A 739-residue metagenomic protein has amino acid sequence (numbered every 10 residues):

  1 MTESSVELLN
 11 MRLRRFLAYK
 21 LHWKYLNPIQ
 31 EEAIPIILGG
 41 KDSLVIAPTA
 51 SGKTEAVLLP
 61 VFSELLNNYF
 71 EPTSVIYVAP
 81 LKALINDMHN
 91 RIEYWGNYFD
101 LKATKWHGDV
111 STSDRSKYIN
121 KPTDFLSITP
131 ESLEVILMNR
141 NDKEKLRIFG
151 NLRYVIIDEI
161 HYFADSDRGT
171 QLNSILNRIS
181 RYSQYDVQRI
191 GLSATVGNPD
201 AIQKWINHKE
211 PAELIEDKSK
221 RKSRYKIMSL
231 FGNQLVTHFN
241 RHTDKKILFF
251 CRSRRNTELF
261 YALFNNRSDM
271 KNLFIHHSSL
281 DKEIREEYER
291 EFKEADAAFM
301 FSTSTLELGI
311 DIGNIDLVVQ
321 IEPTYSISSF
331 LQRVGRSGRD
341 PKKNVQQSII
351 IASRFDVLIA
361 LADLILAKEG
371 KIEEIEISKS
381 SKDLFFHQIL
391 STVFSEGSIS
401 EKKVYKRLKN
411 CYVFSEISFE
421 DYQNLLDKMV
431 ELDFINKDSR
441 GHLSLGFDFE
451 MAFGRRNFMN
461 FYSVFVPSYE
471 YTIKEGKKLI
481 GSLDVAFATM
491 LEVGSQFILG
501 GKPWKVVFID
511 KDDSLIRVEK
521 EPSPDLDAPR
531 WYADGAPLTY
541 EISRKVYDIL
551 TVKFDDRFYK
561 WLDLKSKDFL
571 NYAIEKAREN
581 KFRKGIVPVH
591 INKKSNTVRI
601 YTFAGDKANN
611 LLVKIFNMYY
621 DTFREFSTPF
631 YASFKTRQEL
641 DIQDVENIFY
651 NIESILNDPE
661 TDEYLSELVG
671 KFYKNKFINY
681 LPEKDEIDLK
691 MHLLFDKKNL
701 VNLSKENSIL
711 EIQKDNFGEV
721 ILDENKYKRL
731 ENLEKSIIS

Functional and structural regions predicted by a protein language model:
T2-Y19, P28-E134, M138-E396, K402-L445 (+1 more regions): Helicase motor core with emphasis on the C-terminal RecA-like subdomain
R15, S223, E369, S381 (+4 more regions): Terminal, basic amphipathic appendages of nucleotide-handling enzymes
S43, S495-F497, I516: Generic structural signal for buried aliphatic residues
L235, E287, F292-A295, F299 (+5 more regions): Phosphate-interacting basic helix/loop segments used at nucleotide- and nucleic-acid interfaces
V357-L358, L479-G481, I600-V613, Q638-Q643: Short, surface-exposed beta-strand/loop "edge" segments at domain boundaries and coil↔beta transitions
I372-E492, Q496-L499, P503, I509 (+2 more regions): C-terminal accessory/connector segments of nucleic-acid motor ATPases
L443, S514-E519, F626-E646: A generic structural motif
K565-Y619: C-terminal helical accessory/scaffold domains
